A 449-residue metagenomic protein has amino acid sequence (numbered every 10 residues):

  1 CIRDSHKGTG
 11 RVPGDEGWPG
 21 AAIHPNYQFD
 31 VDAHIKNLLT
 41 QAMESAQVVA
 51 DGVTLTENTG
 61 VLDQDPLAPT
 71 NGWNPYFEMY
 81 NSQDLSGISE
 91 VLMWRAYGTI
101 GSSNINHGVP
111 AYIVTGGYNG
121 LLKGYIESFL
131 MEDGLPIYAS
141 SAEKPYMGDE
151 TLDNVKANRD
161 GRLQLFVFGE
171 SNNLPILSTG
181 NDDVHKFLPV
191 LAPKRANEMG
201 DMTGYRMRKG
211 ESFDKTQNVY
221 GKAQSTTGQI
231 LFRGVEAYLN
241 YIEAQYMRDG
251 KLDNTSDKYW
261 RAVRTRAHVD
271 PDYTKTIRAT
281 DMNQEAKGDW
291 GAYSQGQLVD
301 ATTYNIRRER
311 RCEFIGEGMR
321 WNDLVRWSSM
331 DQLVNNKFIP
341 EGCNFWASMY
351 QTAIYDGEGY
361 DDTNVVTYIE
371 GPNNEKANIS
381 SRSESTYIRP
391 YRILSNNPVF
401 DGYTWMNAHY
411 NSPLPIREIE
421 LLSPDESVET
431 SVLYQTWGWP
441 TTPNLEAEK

Functional and structural regions predicted by a protein language model:
R3-H107, A139-A142, M147-K449: Acidic/polar-rich alpha-helix caps and helix-coil junctions
Y112-Y138, K186-E198: Short, cationic low-complexity segments
